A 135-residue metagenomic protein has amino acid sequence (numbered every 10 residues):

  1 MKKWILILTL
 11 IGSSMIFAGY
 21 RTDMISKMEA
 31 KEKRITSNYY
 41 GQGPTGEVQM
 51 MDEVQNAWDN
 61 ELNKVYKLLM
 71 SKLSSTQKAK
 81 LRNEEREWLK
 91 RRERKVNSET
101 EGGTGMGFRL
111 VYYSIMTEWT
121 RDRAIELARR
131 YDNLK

Functional and structural regions predicted by a protein language model:
M1-W4: Positively charged n-region of N-terminal signal peptides that target proteins for export
I7-L8, T76: A broad, structure-centric signal for solvent-exposed, well-ordered loop/edge residues that line or flank functional
T9-A18: Hydrophobic h-region of N-terminal signal peptides that target proteins for export in Gram-negative bacteria
A18-K135: N-terminal alpha-helical modules
